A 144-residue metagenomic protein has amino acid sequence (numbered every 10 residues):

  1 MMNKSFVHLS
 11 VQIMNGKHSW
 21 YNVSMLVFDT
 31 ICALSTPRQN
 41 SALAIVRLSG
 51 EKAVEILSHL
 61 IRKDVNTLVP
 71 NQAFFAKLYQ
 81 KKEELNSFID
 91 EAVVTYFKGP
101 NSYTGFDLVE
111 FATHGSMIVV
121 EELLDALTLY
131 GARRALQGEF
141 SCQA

Functional and structural regions predicted by a protein language model:
Y21, M25-A144: A glycine-rich (often HGG/GG-containing) alpha/beta subdomain
